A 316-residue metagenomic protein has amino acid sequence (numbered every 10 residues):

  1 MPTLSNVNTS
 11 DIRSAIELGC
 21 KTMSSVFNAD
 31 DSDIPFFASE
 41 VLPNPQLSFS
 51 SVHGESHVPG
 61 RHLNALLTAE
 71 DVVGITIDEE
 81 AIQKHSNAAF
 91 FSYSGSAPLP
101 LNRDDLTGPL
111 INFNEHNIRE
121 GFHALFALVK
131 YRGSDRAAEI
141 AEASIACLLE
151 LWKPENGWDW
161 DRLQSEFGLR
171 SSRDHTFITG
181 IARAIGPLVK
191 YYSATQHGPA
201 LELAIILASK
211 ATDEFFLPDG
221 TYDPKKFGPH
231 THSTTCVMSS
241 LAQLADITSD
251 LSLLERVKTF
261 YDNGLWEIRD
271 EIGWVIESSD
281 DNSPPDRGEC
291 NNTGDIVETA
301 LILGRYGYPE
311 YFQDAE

Functional and structural regions predicted by a protein language model:
M1-E316: Glycan-recognition and catalytic cores of secretory/periplasmic carbohydrate-active enzymes
